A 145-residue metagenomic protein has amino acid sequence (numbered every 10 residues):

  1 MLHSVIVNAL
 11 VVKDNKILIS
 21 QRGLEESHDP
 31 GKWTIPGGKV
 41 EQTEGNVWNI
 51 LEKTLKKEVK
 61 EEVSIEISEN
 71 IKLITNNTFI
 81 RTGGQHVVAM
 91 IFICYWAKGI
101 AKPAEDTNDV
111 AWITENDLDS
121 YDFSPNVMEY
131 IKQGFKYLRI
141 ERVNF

Functional and structural regions predicted by a protein language model:
M1-Q21: Conserved N-terminal beta-strand and adjoining loop/helix that marks the start of the Nudix/MutT-like hydrolase domain
V5-V7, N15, G31, V88-M90 (+1 more regions): Change "...and in nucleic-acid phosphodiester-cleaving endonucleases..." to "...and in nucleic-acid processing enzymes
V11, I91-Y95, W112-T114: Short, well-ordered beta-strand micro-motif
K16-E61: Conserved Nudix-box catalytic region and its N-terminal flanking loop in Nudix hydrolases and closely related
I65-T75: A short coil-to-beta-strand element that immediately follows conserved catalytic motifs
N77-I100, G134: Active-site-adjacent beta-strand/loop module that shapes the phosphate/pyrophosphate-binding cleft
K102-G134: NUDIX/MutT-family hydrolases
E129-F145: Charged phosphate-binding loop/patch that engages nucleotide di/tri-phosphates or the phosphate backbone of nucleic
